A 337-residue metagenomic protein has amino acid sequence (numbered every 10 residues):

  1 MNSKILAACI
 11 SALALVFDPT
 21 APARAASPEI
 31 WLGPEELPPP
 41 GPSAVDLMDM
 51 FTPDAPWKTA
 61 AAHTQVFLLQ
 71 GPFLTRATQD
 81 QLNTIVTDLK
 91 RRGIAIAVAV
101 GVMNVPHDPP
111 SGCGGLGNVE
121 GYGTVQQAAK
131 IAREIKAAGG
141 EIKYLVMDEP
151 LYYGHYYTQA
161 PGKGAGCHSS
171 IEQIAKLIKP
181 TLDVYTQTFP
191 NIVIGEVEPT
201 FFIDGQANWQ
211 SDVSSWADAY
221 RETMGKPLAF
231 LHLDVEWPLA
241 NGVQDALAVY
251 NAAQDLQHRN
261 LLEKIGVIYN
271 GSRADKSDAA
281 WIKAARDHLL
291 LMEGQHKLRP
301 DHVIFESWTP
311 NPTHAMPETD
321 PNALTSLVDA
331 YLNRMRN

Functional and structural regions predicted by a protein language model:
L15-P22: C-terminal segment of classical bacterial N-terminal signal peptides
A25-T75, V102: Boundary/entry segment of secreted carbohydrate-active catalytic domains
S27-G33, T64-L68, G93-A99, I142-V146 (+4 more regions): Structural preference for beta-strand elements that scaffold enzyme active sites
I30-L37, A229-A240, E263-N337: Substrate-binding cleft of secreted/luminal carbohydrate-active enzymes
T52-A62, D80-A97, A132-G140, L182-F189 (+3 more regions): Acidic (Asp/Glu)-rich catalytic clusters
Q79, T84-N191, D278-R286: Substrate-binding cleft of extracellular glycoside hydrolase catalytic domains
I131-H168, G195-I203, K226-A240, D301-T309: Active-site groove signature of glycoside hydrolases
F202-P227, D245-A252, A279-G294: Substrate-binding cleft/loops of secretory-pathway carbohydrate-active enzymes
